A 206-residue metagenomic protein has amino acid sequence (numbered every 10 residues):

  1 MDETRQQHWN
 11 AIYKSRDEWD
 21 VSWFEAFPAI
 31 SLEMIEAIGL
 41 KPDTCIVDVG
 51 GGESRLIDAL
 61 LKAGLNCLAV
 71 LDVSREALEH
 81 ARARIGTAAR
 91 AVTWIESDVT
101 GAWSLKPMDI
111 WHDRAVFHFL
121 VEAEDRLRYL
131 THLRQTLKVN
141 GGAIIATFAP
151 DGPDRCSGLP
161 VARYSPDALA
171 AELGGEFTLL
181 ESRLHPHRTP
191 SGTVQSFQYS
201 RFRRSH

Functional and structural regions predicted by a protein language model:
M1-K106, L120-H132, G141-H206: Class I (Rossmann-like) S-adenosyl-L-methionine-dependent methyltransferase catalytic domain, capturing the SAM-binding
D109: Conserved acidic residues
H112: A conserved beta-strand element that flanks and buttresses the S-adenosyl-L-methionine
A115-F119: Short catalytic micro-motifs in class I SAM-dependent methyltransferases
